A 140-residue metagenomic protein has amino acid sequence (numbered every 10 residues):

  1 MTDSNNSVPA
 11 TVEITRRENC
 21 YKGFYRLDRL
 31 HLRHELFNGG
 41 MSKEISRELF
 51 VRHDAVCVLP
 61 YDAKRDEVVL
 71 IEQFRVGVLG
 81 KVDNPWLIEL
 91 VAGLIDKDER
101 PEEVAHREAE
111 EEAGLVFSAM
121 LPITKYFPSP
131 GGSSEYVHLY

Functional and structural regions predicted by a protein language model:
T2-E18: A short, amphipathic edge element
E13, V116-I123: A short coil-to-beta-strand element that immediately follows conserved catalytic motifs
R17-C20, T124-S129: Short, solvent-exposed loop/turn elements at beta->coil junctions and helix N-caps that rim active or binding pockets
C20-R65: Acidic, metal-coordinating catalytic segment for phosphate/diphosphate chemistry, firing primarily on the Nudix
L27-R29, L70, L139: Conserved hydrophobic/aromatic beta-strand scaffold that supports enzyme active sites
L32-L36, S129-Y140: Active-site-adjacent beta-strand/loop module that shapes the phosphate/pyrophosphate-binding cleft
R47-F50, K64-R107: Conserved Nudix-box catalytic region and its N-terminal flanking loop in Nudix hydrolases and closely related
D98-E103, E112-A119: Beta-rich strand-turn-strand
